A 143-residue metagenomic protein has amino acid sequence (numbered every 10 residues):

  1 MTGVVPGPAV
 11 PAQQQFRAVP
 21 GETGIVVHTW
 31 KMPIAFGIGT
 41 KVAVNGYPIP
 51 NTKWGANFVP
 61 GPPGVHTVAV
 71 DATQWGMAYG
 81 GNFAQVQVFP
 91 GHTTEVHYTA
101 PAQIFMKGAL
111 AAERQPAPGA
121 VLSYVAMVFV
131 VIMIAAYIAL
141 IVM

Functional and structural regions predicted by a protein language model:
M1-P62, T67-M143: Short loop/turn and low-complexity linker motifs enriched in small/turn-promoting residues
